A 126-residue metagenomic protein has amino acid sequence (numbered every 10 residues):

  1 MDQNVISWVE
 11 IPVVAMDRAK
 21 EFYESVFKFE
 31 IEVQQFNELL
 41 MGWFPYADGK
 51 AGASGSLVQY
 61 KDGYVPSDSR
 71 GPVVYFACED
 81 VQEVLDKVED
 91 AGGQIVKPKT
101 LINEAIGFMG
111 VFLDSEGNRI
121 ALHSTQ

Functional and structural regions predicted by a protein language model:
M1-S7, I11, E32-Q35, D86-Q126: Vicinal oxygen chelate
Q3, E10-G52, N103: Core segments of cupin and vicinal oxygen chelate
I6-V14, F44, G63-E89, F108-L113: Vicinal oxygen chelate
K28, K50-A51, V74-C78, I95-V96 (+1 more regions): Short, low-complexity, polar/charged sequence segments that are solvent-exposed and flexible
L40, Y64, Q126: Flexible, glycine-rich phosphate/dinucleotide-binding loops and adjacent beta-alpha linkers at cofactor/substrate
A53-V58: A short, structured beta-strand/loop element
Q59-D62, K97: A generic local structural motif
